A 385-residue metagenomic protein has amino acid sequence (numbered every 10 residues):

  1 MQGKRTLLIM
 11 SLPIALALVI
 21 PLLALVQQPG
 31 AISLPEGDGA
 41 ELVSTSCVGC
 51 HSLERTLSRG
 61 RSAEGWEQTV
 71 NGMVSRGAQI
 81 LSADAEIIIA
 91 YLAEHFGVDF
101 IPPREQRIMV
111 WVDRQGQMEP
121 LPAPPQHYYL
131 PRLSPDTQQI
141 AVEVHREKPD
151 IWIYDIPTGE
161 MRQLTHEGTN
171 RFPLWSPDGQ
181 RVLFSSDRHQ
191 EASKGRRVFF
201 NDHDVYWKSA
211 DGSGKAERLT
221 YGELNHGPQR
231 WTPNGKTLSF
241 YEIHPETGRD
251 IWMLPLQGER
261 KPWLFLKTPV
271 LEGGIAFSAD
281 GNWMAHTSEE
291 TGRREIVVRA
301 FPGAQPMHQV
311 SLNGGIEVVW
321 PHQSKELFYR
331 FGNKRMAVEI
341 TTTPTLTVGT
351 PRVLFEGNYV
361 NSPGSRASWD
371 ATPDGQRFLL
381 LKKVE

Functional and structural regions predicted by a protein language model:
M1-G37, H95-W111, Q115: N-terminal export/targeting leaders of redox proteins
A24-L42, S75-A78, A83, H308: Electrostatic cytochrome c docking/interface patches
E36-A40, G49-A78: Gly/Gly-Pro-rich "capping" loops immediately C-terminal to redox-active cysteine motifs in periplasmic/lumenal
S44-E54, I88, L92, V205: The canonical Cys-X-X-Cys-His
R76-P103: C-terminal capping alpha-helices of c-type cytochrome domains
Q106-P120, Q139, E143-Q163, R171-F172 (+8 more regions): Beta-propeller blade-edge and WD-like acidic-aromatic loop motif
P125-Y129, E167-R171, G222-G227, T268-G273 (+3 more regions): Short coil/turn segments at the loop-to-beta-strand junctions that recur within blades of beta-propeller repeat folds
P131-Q139, P173-R181, Q229-T237, I275-W283 (+2 more regions): Blade-terminus and WD-like Trp-Asp/Gly-His loop motifs, strongest in beta-propeller folds
